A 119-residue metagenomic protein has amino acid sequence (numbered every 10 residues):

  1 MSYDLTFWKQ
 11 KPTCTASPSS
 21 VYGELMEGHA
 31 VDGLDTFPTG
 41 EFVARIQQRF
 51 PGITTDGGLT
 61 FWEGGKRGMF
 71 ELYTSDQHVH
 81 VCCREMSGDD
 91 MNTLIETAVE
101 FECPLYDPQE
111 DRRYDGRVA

Functional and structural regions predicted by a protein language model:
M1-A119: Acidic (Asp/Glu-rich) sequence patches and key acidic residues that form negatively charged surfaces used
